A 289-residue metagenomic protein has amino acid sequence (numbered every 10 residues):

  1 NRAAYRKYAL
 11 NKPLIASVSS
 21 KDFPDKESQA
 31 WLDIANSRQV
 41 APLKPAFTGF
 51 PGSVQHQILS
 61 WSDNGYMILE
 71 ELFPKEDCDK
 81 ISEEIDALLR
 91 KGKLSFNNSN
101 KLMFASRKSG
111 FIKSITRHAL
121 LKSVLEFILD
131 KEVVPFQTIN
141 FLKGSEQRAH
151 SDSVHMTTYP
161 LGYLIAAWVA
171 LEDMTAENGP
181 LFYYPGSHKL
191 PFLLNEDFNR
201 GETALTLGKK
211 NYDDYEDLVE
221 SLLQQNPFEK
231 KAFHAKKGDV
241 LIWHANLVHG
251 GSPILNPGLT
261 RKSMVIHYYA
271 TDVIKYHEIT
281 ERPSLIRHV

Functional and structural regions predicted by a protein language model:
N1-S60: Fe(II)/2-oxoglutarate
Q55-L120, E146-Q147, L181-Y183, K189 (+1 more regions): Non-heme Fe(II)/2-oxoglutarate
I68-L69, A167-V169, L241-W243: Short hydrophobic-aromatic micro-motifs
F73-K75, F141-L142, M174-A176, H188-K189 (+2 more regions): Short, solvent-exposed loop/turn segments at secondary-structure junctions
L89-K93, L129, T175, A245 (+1 more regions): A generic secondary-structure signal for well-formed alpha-helical elements
N98-S109, L120-Y184, H188-L190: Conserved double-stranded beta-helix
E177-V248: Double-stranded beta-helix
D217-H288: Catalytic core of Fe(II)/2-oxoglutarate
